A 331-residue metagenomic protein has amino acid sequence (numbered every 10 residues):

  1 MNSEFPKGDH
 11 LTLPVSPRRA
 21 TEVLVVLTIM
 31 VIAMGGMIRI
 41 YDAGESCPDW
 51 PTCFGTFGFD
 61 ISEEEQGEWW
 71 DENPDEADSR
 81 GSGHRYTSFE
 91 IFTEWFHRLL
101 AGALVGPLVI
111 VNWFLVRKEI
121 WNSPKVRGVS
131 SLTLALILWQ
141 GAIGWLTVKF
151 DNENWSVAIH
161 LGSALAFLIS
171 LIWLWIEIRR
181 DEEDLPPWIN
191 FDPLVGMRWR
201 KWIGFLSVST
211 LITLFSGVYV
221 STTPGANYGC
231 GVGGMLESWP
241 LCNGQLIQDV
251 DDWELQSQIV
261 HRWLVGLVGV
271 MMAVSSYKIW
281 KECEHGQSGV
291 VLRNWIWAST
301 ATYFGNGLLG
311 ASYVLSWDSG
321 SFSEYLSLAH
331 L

Functional and structural regions predicted by a protein language model:
N2-L331: Polytopic transmembrane helical bundles with strong interfacial aromatic enrichment
